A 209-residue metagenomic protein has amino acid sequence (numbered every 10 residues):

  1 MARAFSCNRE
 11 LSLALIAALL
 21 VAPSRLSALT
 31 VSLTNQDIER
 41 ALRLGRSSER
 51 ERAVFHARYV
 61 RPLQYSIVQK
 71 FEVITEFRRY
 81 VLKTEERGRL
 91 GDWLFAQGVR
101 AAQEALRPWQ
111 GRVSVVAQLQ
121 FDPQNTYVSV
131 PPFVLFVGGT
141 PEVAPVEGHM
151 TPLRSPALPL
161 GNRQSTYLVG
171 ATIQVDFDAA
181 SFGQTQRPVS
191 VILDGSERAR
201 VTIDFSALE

Functional and structural regions predicted by a protein language model:
M1-L13: Bacterial N-terminal signal peptides that target proteins for export
A2-A4, L19, R198: Generic secretory/membrane-interface signal
A14-A22: Bacterial N-terminal signal peptides
A28-E209: Conserved functional micro-motifs across diverse proteins
